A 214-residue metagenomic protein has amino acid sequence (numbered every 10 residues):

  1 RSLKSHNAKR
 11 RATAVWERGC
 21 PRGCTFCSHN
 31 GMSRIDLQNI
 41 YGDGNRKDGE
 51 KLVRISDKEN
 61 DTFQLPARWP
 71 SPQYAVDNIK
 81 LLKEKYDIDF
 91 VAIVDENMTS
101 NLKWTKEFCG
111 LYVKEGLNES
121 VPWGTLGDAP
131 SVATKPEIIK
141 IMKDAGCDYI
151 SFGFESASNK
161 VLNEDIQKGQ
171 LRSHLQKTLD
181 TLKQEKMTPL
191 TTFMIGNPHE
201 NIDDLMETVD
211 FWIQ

Functional and structural regions predicted by a protein language model:
S2-L190, N197, D210: Radical SAM [4Fe-4S] cluster-binding motif and immediate context
D204-T208: Short alpha-helix in the alpha/beta-hydrolase fold that links the catalytic acid
Q214: Glycine-rich phosphate-binding active-site loops on the catalytic face of alpha/beta enzymes
